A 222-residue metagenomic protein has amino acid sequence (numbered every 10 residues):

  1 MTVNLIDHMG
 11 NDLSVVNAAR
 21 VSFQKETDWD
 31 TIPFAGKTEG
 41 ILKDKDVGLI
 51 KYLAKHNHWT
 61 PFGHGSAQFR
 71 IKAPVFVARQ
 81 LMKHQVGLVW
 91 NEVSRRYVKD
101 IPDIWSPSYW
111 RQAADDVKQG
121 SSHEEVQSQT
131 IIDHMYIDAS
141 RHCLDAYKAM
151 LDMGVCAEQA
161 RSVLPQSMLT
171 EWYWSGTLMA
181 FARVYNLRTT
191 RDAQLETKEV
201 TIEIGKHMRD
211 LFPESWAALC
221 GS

Functional and structural regions predicted by a protein language model:
M1-S222: Family-specific signature for flavin-dependent thymidylate synthase
